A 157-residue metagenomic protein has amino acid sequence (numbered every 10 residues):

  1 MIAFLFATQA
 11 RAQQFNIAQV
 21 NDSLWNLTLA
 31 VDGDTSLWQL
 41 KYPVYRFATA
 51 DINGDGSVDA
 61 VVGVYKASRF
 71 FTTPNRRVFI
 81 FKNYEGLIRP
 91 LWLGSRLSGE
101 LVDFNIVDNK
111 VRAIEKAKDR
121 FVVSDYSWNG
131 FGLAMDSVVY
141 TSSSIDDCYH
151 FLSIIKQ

Functional and structural regions predicted by a protein language model:
M1-L5: Bacterial N-terminal signal peptides
A10-Q157: Beta-propeller-forming repeat regions
